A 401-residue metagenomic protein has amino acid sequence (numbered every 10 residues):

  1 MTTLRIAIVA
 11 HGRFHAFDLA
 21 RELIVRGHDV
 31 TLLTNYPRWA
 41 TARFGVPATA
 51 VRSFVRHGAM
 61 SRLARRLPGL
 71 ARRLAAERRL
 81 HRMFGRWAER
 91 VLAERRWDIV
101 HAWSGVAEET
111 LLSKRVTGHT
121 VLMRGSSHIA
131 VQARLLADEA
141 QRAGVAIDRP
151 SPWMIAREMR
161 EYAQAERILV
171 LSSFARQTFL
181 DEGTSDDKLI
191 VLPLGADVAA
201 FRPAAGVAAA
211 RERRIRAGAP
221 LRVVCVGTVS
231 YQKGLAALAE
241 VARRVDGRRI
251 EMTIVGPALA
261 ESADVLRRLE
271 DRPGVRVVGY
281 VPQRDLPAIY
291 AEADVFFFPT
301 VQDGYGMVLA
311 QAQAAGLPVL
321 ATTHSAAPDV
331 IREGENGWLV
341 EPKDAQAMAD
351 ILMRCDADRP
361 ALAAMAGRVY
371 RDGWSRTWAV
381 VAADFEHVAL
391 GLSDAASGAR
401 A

Functional and structural regions predicted by a protein language model:
M60-A75, T117-A156: Acceptor-binding helix/loop patch of EC 2.4 sugar-transfer enzymes, predominantly nucleotide-sugar-dependent
F174, G195: Carbohydrate-associated surface elements
R214-K233, A239-R243, T253: Conserved donor-binding/catalytic core segment of Leloir-type glycosyltransferases
V226, R249-D264, G279: Glycosyltransferase donor-sugar binding loop
A263-R284: Nucleotide-activated donor-binding/catalytic signature segment of Leloir-type glycosyltransferases, i.e., the conserved
Y280-V281, A288-A293: Short alpha-helical donor nucleotide-sugar binding micro-motif in glycosyltransferases
V301: Aromatic "clamp/platform" in nucleotide-sugar-dependent glycosyltransferases that forms part of the donor/acceptor
P318-A321: Short hydrophobic beta-strand element within catalytic cores of glycosyltransferases and related nucleotide-activated
